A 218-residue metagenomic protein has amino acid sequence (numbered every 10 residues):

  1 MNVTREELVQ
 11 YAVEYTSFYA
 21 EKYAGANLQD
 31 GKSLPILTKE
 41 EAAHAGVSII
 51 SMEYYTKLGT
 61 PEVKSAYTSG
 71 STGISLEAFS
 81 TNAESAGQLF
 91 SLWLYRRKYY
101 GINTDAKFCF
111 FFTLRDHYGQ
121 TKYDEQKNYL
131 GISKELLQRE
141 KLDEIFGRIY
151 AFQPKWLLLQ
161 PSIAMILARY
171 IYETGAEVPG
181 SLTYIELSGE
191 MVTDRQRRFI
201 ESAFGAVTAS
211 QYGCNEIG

Functional and structural regions predicted by a protein language model:
M1-Y67, T72-L89, L94-Y99, N103-D105 (+3 more regions): Nucleotide 5′-phosphate-binding alpha/beta core
V3, E7, K127-G218: Active-site glycine/GP-rich loop and adjacent strand/helix microenvironment that borders small-molecule binding pockets
Y23, F79, G119-Q120, A168 (+1 more regions): Generic domain-boundary/flexible-linker signal
T56, R97-Y99, G119-Q120, G147 (+1 more regions): Short, flexible, glycine/charge-rich loop motifs used to bind or transfer phosphoryl groups or to couple energy/partner
E62, F112-H117, S162-I163: Short glycine-enriched loops at secondary-structure junctions
E62-K64, G119, L142-I145: Short, charged beta->alpha transition segments
S80-N82, F112, Q160-P161, Y212: Glycine-rich, histidine-containing beta strand-loop boundary motifs that form or position
L94-E135: Conserved AMP-binding loop of ANL adenylate-forming enzymes
